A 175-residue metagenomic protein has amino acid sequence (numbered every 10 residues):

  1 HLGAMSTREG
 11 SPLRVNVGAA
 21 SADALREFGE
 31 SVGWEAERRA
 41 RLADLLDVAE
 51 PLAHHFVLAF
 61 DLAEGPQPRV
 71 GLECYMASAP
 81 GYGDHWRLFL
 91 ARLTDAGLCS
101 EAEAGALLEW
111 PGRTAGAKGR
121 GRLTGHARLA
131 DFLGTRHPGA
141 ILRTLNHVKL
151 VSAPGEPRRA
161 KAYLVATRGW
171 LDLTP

Functional and structural regions predicted by a protein language model:
H1-V32: Internal, hydrophobic cores of structured domains that mediate oligomerization or house catalytic pockets within large
A22-P175: C-terminal structured domains
